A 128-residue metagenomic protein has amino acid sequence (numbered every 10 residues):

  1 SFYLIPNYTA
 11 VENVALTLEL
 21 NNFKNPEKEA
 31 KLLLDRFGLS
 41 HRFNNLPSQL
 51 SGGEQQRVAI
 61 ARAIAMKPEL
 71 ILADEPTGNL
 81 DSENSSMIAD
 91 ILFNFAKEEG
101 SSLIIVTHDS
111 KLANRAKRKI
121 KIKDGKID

Functional and structural regions predicted by a protein language model:
S1-R115, K119-K121: ABC family nucleotide-binding domain
D124-D128: Conserved switch/coupling elements of ABC/ABC-like ATPase nucleotide-binding domains
